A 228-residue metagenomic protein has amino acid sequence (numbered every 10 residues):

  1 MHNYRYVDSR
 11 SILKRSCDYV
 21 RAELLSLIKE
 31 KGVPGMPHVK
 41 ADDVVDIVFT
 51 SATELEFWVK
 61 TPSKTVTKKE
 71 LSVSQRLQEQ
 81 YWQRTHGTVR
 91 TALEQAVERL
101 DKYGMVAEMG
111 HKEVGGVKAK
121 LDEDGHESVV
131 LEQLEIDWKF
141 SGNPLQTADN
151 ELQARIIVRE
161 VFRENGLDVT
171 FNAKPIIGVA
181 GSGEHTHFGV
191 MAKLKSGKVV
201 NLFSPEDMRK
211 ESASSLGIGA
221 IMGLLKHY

Functional and structural regions predicted by a protein language model:
M1-F171, I176-E184, V190-Y228: Glycine-rich, acidic/polar active-site loops that bind/position phosphate-bearing ligands
